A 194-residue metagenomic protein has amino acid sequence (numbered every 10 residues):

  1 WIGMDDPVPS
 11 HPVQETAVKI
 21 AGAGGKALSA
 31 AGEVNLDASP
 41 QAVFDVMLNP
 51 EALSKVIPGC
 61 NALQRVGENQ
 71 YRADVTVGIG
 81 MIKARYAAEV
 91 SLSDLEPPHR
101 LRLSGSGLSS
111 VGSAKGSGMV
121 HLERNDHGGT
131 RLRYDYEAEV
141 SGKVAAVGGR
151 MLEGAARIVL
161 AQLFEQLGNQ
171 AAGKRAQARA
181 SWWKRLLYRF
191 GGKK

Functional and structural regions predicted by a protein language model:
W1-G80, G173-K194: Hydrophobic ligand-binding cavity/cleft-lining segments
I2, G22-G24, S106-R157: Beta-strand/loop substructures that line and gate deep hydrophobic ligand-binding cavities in soluble
K26-L28, V90, D94, S104-G105 (+2 more regions): Structured catalytic core of nucleotide-sugar glycosyltransferases
A31, R85-E89, S113-M119: Short, surface-exposed coil-to-beta transition loops
E33-D37, Q64, S91, H121-E123 (+1 more regions): Generic structural detector for well-ordered beta-strands
A42, L53-S54, I79-M81, S110-V111 (+2 more regions): Short beta-strands and strand-coil junctions in structured, solvent-facing domains, enriched
Q64-S109, Q162, K193: Glycine-rich portal/gate segments that line the openings of hydrophobic small-molecule binding cavities
A156-A172: Short amphipathic alpha-helical signal-transduction/dimerization elements
